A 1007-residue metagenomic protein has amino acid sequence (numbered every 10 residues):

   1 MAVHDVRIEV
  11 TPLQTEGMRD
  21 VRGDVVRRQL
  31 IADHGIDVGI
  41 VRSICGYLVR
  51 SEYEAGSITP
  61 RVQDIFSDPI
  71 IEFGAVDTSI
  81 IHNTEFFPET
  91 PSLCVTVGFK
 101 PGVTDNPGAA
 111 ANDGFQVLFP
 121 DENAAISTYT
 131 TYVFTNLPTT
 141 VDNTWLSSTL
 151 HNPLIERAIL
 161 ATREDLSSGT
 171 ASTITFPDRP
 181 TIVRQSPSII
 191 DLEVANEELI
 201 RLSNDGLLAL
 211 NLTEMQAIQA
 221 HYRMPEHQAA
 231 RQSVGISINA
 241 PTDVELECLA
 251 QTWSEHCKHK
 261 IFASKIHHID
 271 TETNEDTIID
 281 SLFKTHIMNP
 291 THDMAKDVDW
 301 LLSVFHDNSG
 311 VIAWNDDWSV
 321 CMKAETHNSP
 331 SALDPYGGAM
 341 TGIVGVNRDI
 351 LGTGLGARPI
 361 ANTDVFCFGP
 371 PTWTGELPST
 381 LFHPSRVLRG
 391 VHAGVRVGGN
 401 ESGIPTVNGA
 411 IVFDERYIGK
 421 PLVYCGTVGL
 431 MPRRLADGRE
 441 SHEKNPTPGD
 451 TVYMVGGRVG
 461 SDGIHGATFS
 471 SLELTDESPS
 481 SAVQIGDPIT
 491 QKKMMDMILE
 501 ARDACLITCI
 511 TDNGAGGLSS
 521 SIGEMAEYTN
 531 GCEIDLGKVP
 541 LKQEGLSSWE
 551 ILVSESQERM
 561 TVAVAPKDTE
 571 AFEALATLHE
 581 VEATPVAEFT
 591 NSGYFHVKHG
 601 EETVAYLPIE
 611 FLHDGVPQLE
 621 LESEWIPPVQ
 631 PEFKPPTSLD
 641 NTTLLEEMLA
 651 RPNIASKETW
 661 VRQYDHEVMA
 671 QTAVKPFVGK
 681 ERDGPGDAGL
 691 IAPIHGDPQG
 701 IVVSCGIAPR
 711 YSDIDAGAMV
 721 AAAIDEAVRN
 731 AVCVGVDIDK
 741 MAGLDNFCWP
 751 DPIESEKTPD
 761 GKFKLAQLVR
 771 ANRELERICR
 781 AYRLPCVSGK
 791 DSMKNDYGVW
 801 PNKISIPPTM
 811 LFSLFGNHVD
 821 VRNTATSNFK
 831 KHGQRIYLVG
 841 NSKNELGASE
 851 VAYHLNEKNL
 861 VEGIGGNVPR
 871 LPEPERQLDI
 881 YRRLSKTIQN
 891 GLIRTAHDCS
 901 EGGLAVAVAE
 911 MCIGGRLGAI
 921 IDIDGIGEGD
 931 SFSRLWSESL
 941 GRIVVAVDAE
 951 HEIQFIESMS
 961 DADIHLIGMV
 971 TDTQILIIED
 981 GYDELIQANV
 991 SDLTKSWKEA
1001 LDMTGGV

Functional and structural regions predicted by a protein language model:
A2-D5, D37-R42, V76-S92, N123-T128 (+2 more regions): Flexible hinge/switch segments at interdomain interfaces of large molecular machines
A2-E16, S43-L48, E89-P101, T130-Y132 (+2 more regions): Short glycine-/aliphatic-rich beta-strand segments at the starts of folded cytosolic domains
E9-L13, L48-E52, T96-G98, F134-L137 (+2 more regions): Short hydrophobic/aromatic beta-strand micro-patches that form the beta-sheet surface supporting nucleotide- or nucleic
V10-R22, E52-E54, T96-P107, L137-P138 (+2 more regions): Short, surface-exposed ligand-recognition loops at beta-strand->loop->(often short) alpha-helix junctions that present
V25-H82: Acidic (E/D-rich), amphipathic helical modules within compact regulatory domains
D33, G39-S43, P91, T96 (+4 more regions): Interaction-mediating elements
V38-G39, G102-T104, N123-A125, V133-T135 (+1 more regions): Glycine/proline-enriched, intrinsically flexible loops and inter-domain linkers
D68-A125: Short, solvent-exposed interaction modules
